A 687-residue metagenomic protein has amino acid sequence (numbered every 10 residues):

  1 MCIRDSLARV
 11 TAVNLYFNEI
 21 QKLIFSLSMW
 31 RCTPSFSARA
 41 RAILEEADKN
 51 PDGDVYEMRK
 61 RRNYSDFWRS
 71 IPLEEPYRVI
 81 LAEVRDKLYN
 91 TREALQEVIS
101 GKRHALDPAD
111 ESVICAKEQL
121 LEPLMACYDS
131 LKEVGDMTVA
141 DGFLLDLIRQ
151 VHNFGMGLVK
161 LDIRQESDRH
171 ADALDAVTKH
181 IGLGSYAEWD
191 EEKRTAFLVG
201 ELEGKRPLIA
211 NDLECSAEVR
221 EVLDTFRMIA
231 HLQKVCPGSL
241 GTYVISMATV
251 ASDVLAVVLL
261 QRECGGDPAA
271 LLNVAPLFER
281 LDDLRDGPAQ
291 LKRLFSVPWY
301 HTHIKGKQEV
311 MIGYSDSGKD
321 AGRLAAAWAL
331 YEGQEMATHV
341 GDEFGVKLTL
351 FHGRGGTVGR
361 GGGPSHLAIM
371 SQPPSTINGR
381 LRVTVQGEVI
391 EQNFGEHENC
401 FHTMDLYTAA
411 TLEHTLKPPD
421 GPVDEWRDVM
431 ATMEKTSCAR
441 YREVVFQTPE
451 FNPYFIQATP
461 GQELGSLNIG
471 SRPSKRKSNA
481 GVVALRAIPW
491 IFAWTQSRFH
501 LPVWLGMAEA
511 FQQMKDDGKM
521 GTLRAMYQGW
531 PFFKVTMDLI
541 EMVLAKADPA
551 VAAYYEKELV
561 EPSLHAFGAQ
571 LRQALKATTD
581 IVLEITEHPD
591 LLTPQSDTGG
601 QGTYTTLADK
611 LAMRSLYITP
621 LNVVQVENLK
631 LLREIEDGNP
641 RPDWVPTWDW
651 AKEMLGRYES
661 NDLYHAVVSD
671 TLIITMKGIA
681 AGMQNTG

Functional and structural regions predicted by a protein language model:
M1-D5: Conserved small/polar residues in nucleotide/adenosyl-binding loops
R9-D107, V310-G318, G341, V346-L348 (+4 more regions): Conserved catalytic alpha/beta cores of large enzymes that bind or transform nucleotide phosphates and polynucleotides
K60-P76, I80, G157, D162-R164 (+9 more regions): Acidic, glycine-enriched catalytic cores built around paired aspartates
R69-A275, E279: Structured, charged N-terminal subsegments at the starts of enzyme catalytic cores and at intra-chain domain/subunit
V113, L144, E218-C236, V250-D267 (+5 more regions): Structured alpha-helical segments in the cores of large, soluble enzyme domains
G155, I304-K319, A327, T349-S371: Aromatic- and carboxylate-enriched substrate-binding clefts and catalytic-loop regions of carbohydrate-active enzymes
P207-N211, T242-Y243, L277-D283, G313-L324 (+1 more regions): Active-site-proximal beta-alpha loop/turn segments in soluble metabolic enzymes
L277, A289, G318-A327, G333-E343 (+2 more regions): C-terminal structured domains
